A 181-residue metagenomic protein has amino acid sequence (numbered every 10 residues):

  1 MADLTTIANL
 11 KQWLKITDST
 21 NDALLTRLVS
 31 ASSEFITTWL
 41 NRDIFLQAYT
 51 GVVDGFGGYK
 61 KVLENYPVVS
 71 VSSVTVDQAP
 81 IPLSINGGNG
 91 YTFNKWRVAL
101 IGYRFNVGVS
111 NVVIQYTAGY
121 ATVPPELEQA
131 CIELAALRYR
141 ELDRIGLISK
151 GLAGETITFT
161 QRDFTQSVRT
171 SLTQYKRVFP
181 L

Functional and structural regions predicted by a protein language model:
M1-L181: Divalent metal-cofactor coordination and adjacent catalytic microenvironments
